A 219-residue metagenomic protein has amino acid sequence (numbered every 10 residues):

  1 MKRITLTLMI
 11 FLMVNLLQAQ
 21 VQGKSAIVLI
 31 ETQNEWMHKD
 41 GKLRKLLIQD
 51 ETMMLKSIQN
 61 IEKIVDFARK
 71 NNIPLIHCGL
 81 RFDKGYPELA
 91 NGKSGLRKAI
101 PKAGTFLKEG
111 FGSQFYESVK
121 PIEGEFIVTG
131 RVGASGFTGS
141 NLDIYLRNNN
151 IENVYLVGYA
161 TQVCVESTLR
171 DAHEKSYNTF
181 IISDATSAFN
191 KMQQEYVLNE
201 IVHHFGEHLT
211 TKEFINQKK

Functional and structural regions predicted by a protein language model:
I4-V14: Sec-dependent N-terminal signal peptides
A19-A26, W36, E62-N71, E88 (+1 more regions): Active-site-adjacent betaalpha module
G23-S25, D40-A68, I73-L75: A short alpha/beta connector and helix-capping loop motif
V28-E31: N-terminal nucleotide-binding beta1-loop-alpha1 segment
Q33-K39: Short acidic, Gly/Ser-rich segments with clustered Asp/Glu that frequently serve as metal-coordination loops in enzyme
K42-Q49, K93-P101: Short glycine/proline- and charge-enriched loop/turn segments that cap or connect secondary-structure elements
I73-L80, I182: Short beta-strand segments at enzyme active-site cores
